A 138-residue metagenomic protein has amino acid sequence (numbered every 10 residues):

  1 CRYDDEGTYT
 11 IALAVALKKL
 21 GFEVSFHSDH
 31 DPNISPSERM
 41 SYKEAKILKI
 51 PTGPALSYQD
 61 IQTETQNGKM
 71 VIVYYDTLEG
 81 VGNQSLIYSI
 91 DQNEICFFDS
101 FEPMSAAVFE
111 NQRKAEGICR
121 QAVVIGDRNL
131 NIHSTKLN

Functional and structural regions predicted by a protein language model:
C1-T52: Cysteine-nucleophile protease catalytic domains, especially the papain-like/related folds used in DUB/UBL proteases
Y3-G7, E38-A45, K49, L86-I90 (+3 more regions): Short alpha-helical interface elements
E6-T8, G53-L56, N67-G68, E102-V108: Short amphipathic alpha-helical surface micro-motifs
I11-V15, S57-Q62, A107-Q112: Intrinsically disordered, low-complexity boundary segments flanking structured domains
E23, M70-V71, C119: A general structural signal for well-ordered secondary-structure junctions
D29-H30, Y75-D76, S100: Active-site-proximal beta-strand/loop segments in catalytic clefts of secreted hydrolases
S35-C96: Active-site-adjacent substructure of cysteine-protease-like catalytic cores
Q66, Y88-N138: Noncatalytic regulatory segments and standalone regulatory/sensor domains
